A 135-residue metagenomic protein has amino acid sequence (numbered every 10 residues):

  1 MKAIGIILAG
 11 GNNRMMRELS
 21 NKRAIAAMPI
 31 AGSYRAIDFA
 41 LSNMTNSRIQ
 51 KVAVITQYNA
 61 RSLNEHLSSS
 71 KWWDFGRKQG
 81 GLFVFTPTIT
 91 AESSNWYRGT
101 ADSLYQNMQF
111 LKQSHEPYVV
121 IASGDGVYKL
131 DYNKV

Functional and structural regions predicted by a protein language model:
M1-I7, N12-K134: Conserved N-terminal catalytic core of the sugar/cofactor nucleotidyltransferase
